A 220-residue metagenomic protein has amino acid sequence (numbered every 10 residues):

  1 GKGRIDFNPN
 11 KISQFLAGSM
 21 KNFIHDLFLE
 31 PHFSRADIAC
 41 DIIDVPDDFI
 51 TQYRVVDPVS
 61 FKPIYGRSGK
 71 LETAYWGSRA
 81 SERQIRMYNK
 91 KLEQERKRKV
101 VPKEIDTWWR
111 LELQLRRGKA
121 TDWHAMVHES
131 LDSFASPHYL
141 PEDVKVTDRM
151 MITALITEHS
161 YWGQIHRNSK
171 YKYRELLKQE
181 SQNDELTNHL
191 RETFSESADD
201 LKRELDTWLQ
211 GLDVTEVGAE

Functional and structural regions predicted by a protein language model:
G1-N168, E180-E220: Structured, helix-rich domain cores that form ligand/interaction pockets
K170-E175: Helix-turn-helix DNA-binding segment
